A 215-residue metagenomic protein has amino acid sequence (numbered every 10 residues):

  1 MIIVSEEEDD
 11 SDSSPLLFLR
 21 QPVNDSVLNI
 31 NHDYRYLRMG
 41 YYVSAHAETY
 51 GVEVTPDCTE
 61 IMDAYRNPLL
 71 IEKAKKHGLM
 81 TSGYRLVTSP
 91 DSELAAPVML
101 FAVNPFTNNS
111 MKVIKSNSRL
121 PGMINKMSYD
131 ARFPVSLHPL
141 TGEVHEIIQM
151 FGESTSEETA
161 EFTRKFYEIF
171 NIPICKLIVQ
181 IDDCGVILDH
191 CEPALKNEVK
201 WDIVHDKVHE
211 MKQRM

Functional and structural regions predicted by a protein language model:
M1-I30, Y34-R35, Y41-F162, M211-M215: Active-site nucleotide/adenylate-binding loops and adjacent lid/helix of ATP-dependent enzymes
D33, V103-N104, I178-Q180, C191-A194: Anionic group-transfer/hydrolysis microenvironments
R38-Y42, I172-C175: Short, surface-exposed coil-to-beta transition loops
F133-L140, I172-D183: A short glycine-rich, hydrophobically flanked beta-strand micro-motif that places a catalytic Asp/Glu for divalent metal
E161-F170, C175-K176: A conserved acidic, glycine/proline-rich C-terminal tail/linker
N171-I172, I181-M215: C-terminal active-site "lid" helix and adjoining low-complexity regulatory extension at the edge of ATP-using catalytic
